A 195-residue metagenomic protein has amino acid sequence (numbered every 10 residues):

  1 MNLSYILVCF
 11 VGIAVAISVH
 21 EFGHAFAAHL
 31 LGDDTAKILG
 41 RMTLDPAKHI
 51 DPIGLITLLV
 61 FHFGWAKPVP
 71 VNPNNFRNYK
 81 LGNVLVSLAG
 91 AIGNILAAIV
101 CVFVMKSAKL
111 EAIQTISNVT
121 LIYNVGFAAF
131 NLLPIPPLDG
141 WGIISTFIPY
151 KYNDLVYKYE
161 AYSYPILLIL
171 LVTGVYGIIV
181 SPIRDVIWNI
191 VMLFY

Functional and structural regions predicted by a protein language model:
M1-Y195: Hydrophobic transmembrane alpha-helices and their immediate loop junctions in multi-pass integral membrane proteins
